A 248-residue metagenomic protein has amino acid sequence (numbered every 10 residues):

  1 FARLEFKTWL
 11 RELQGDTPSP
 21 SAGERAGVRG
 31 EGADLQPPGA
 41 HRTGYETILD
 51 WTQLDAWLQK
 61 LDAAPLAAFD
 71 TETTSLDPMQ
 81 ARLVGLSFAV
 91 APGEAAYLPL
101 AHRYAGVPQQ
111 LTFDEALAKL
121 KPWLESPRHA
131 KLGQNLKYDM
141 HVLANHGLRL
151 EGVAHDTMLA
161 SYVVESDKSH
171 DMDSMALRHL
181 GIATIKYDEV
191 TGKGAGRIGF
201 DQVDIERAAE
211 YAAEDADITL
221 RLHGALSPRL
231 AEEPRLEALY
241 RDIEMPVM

Functional and structural regions predicted by a protein language model:
F1-P18, G30-L86, L100-A105, Q109-W123: Long, highly charged low-complexity segments
F6, L239-Y240: Aromatic-residue hotspot detector
G23-R25, E31: Glycine-biased, low-complexity coil/linker segments
A40-Y45, A81-E232, R241-E244: Active-site-proximal helix-loop-helix substrate-binding element of RNase H-like nuclease domains
